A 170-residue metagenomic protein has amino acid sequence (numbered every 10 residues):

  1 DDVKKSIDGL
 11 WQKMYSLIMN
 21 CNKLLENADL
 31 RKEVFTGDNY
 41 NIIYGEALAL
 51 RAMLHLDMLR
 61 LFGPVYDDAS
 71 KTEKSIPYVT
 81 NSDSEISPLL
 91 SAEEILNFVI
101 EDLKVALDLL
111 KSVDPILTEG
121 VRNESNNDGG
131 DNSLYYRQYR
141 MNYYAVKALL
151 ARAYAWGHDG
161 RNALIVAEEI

Functional and structural regions predicted by a protein language model:
D1-F62, E85-E93, L109-L110: Conserved, well-structured interaction surfaces
D8-Q12, V34-F35, L134-Y144, W156: Outer-membrane beta-barrel proteins
N20, I95, D102, L109 (+1 more regions): Alpha-helical solenoid repeat scaffolds, predominantly canonical TPR units
T36-I43, L50, K74, I95 (+3 more regions): Structural signature of alpha-solenoid helical repeat junctions
L54, A151-A153: Residue-level signature for tetratricopeptide repeat
K74-S84, V121-Q138: Carbohydrate-binding/catalytic loop surfaces
